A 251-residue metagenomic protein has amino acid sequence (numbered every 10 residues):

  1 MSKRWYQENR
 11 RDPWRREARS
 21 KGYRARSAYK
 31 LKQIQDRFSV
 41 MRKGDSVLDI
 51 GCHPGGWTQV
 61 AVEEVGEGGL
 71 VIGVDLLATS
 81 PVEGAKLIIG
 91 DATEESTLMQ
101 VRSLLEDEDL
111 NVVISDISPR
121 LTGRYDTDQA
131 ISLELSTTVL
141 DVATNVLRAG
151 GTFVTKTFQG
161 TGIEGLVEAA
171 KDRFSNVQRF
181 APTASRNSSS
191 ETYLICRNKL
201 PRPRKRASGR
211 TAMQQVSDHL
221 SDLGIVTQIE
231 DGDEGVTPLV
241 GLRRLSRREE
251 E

Functional and structural regions predicted by a protein language model:
S2-S20, A25, D36-F38, N187-E251: SAM/dcSAM-binding transferase cores
R11-W14, R120-T127: Gly-rich Lys/Arg/Thr-decorated short loops/hinges at beta-loop-alpha junctions or inter-strand turns that position
D36-R42, L105, N145-V146: Glycine-rich helix-loop-beta junction characteristic of Rossmann-like nucleotide cofactor-binding loops
K43-H53: Conserved class I S-adenosyl-L-methionine
D45, G69, G151: Glycine-centered, small-residue-biased loops immediately flanking beta-strands in adenine/cofactor-binding cores
L48, V82-I88, V113, Y125-Q129 (+1 more regions): C-terminal substrate-binding/active-site "lid" region of AdoMet-derived donor-dependent transferases
P54-E67: Conserved SAM-binding loop of SAM-dependent methyltransferases across substrates and taxa, primarily the Class I
V74-T122: S-adenosyl-L-methionine
